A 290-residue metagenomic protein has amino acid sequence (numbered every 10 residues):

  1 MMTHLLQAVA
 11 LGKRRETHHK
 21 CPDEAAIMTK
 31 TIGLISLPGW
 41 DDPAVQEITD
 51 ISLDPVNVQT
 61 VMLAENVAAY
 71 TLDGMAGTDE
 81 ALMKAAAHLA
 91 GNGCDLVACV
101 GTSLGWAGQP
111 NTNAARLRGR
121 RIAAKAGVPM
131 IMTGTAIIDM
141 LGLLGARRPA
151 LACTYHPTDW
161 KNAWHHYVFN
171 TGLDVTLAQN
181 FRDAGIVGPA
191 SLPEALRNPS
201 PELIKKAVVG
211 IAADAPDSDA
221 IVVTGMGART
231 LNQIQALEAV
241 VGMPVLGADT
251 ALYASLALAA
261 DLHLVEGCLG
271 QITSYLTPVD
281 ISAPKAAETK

Functional and structural regions predicted by a protein language model:
G12-R14, H18-K84, H165-P199: N-terminal glycine-rich anion-binding loop in soluble enzyme alpha/beta folds
I27-L34, V56, K125-A146, A207-P216 (+3 more regions): Hydrophobic structural segments
I35, D95-G101, A150-A152, S218-G225: Periplasmic-binding protein-like
L37-D42, G101-T112, I137, T154-W160 (+1 more regions): Gly/Ser/Thr-rich loops at beta-strand to alpha-helix junctions that form or flank small-molecule/cofactor-binding
A81-A87, S200-D214, D219, M226-N232: A short, acidic, amphipathic alpha-helical segment used as a generic capping/interface helix at domain edges
L89, C99, S103-A126: Glycine/small-residue-rich loop that forms an oxyanion/phosphate-binding "nest" at active or ligand-binding sites
R121-P189: Conserved beta-alpha
G247-K290: C-terminal functional extensions of proteins
